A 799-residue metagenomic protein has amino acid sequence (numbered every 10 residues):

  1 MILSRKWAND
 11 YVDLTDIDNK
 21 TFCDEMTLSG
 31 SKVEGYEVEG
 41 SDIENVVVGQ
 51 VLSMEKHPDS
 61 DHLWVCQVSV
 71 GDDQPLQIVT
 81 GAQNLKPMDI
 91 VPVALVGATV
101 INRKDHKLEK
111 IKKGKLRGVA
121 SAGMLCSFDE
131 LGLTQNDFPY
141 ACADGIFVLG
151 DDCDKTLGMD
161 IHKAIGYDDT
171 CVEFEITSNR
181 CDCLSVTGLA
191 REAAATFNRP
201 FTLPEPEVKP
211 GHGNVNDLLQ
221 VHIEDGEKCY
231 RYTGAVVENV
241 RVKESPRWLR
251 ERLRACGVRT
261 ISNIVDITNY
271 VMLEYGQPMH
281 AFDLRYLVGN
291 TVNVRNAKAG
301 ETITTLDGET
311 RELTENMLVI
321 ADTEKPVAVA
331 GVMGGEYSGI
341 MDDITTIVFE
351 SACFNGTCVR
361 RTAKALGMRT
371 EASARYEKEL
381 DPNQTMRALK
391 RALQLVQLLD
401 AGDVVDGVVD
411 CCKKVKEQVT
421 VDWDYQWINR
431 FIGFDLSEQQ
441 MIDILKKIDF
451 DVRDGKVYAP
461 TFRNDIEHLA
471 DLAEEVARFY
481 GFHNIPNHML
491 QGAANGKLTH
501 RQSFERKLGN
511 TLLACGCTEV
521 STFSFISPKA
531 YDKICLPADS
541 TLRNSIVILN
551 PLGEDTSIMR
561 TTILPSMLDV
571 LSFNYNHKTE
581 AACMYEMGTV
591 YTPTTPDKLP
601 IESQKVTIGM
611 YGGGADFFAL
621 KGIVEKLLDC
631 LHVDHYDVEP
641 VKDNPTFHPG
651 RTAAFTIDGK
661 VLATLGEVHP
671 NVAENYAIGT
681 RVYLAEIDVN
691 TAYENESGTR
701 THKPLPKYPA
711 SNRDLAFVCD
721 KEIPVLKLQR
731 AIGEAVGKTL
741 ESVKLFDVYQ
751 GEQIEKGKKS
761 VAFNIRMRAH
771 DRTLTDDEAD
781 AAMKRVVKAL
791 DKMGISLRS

Functional and structural regions predicted by a protein language model:
M1-G213, V348, G367, E371 (+4 more regions): Phosphate-backbone binding interfaces of nucleic-acid-interacting proteins
R5, D24, W64, F201-E301 (+1 more regions): Glycine/proline-enriched, intrinsically flexible loops and inter-domain linkers
G40-E44, K209-G211, V271, A493-T499 (+3 more regions): Beta-rich nucleic-acid/ligand-interaction surfaces
V48-Q77, T156, S262, T268-Y337: Conserved mixed alpha/beta core segments that line enzyme active sites in large multi-domain catalysts
R117-G132, D137-A141, I320-K416, D555 (+3 more regions): Mobile "lid/hinge" segments at catalytic clefts and subdomain interfaces of large enzymes
G188, V421-E580, R766-H770, E778-S799: Extended, well-folded interaction surfaces typified by the phenylalanyl-tRNA synthetase beta subunit core
F197-I223, D400-I428, D435: Terminal amphipathic helices with adjacent charged low-complexity linkers/tails
K447-D449, T594-E602, T607, G614-S799: A carboxyl-terminal module marker
